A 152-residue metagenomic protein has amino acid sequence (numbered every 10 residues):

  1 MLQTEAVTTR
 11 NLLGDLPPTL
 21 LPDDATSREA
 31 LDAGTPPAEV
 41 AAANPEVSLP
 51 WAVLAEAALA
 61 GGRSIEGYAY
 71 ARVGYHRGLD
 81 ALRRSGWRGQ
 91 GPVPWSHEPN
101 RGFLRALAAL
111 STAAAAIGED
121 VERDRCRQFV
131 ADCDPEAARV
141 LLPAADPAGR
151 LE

Functional and structural regions predicted by a protein language model:
M1-G89, A115-E152: N-terminal alpha-helical interaction modules that lie
E46, W95-R105, E119-E122: Structural signature of alpha-solenoid helical repeat junctions
A71, F103-A108: Extended, hydrophobic/aromatic-rich amphipathic alpha-helical segments that build helical scaffolds
R83-R101: Short, flexible, glycine-rich and Lys/Arg-enriched loop motifs at helix boundaries that contact anionic partners
